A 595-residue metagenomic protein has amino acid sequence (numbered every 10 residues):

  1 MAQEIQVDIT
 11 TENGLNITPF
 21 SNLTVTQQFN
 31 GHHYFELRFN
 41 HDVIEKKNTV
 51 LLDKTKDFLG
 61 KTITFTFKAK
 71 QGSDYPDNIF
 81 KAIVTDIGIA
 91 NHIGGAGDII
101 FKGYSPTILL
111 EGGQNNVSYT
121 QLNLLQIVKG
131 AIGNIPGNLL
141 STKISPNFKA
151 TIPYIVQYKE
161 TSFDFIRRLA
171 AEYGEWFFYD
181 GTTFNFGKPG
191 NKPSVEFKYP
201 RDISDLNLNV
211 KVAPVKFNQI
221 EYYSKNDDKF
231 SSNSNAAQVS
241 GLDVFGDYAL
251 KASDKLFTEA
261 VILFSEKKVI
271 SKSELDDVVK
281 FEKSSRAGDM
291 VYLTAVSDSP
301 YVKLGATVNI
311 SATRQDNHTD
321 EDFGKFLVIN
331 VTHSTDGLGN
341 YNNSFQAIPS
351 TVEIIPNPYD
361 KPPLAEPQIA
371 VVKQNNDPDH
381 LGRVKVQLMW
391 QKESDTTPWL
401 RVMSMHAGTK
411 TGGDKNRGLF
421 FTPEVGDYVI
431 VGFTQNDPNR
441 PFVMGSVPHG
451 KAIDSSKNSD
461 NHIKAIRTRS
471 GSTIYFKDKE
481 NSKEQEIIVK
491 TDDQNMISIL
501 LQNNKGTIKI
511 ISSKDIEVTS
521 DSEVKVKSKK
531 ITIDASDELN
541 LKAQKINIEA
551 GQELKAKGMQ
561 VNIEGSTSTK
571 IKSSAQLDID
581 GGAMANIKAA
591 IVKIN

Functional and structural regions predicted by a protein language model:
M1-N595: Amphipathic alpha-helical and helix-coil boundary elements used as assembly and membrane-proximal scaffolds
